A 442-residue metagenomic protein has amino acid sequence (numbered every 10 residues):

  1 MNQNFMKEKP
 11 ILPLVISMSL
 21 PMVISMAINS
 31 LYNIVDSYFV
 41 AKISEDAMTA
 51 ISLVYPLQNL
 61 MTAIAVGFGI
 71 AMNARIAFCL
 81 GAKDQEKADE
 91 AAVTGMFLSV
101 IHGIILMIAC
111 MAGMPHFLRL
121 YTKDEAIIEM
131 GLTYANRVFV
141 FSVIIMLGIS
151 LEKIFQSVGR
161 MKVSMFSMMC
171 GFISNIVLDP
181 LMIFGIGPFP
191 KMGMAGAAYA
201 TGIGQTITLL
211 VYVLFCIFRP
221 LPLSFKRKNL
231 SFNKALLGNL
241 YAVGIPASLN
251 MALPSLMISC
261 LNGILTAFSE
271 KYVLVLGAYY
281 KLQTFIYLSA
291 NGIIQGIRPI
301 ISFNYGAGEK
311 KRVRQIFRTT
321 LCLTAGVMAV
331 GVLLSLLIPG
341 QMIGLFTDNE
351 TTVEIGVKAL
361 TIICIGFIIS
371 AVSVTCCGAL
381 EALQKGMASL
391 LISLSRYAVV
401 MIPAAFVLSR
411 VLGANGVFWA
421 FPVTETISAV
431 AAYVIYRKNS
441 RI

Functional and structural regions predicted by a protein language model:
M1-S19, I76-V143, F189-I245, I301-G366 (+1 more regions): Short alpha-helical transmembrane segments in multi-pass integral membrane proteins
M6-Y38, K42-I43, P56-A71, R75 (+6 more regions): N-terminal transmembrane alpha-helices
S17-D36, R137, G171, G204-T208 (+4 more regions): Transmembrane helical elements of multi-pass membrane transporters/channels
A27, L31-T49, L118-E125, L181-M192 (+4 more regions): Helix-terminus/linker motif at the lipid-water interface of multi-pass membrane proteins
M48-I108, I145-S164, N262, V275-P339 (+1 more regions): Small-residue-rich hydrophobic transmembrane alpha-helices
L60-A63, M107, N175-P180, L209-V213 (+4 more regions): Hydrophobic transmembrane alpha-helices of multi-pass small-molecule transporters
G69, N73, V138-Q156, S164-N175 (+5 more regions): Short runs within selected transmembrane alpha-helices of multi-pass transporters and secretion channels
C110, K153, D179, I183 (+7 more regions): Structural signal for membrane-spanning alpha-helices in multi-pass inner-membrane proteins, emphasizing helix cores
